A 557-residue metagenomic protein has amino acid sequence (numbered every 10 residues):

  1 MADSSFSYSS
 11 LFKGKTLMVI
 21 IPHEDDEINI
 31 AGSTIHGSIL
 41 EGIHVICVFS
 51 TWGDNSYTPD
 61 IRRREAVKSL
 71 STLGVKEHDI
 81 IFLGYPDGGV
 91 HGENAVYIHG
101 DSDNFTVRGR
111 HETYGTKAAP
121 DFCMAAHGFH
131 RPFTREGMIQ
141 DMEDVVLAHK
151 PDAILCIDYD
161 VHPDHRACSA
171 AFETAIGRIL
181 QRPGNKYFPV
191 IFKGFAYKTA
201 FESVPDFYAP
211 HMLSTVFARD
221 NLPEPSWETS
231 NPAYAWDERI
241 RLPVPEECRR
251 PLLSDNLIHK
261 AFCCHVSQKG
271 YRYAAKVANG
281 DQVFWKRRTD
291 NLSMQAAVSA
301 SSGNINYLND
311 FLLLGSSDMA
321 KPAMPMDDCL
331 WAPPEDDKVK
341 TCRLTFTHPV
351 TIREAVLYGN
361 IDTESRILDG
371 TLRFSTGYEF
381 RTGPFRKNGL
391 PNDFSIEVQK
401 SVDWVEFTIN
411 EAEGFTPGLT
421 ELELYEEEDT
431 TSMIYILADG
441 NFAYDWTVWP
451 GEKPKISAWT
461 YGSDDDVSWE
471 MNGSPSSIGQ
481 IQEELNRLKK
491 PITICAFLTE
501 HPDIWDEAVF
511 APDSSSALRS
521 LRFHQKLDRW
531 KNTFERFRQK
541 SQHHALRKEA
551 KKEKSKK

Functional and structural regions predicted by a protein language model:
M1-N185: Active-site beta-strand->loop->alpha-helix modules in alpha/beta enzyme cores, enriched in Gly/His/Asp(Glu)
A2-S4, G92-H99, R110-P132, D141-D144 (+2 more regions): C-terminal accessory domains and tails appended to enzymatic cores
W285-I352, Y358-D369, E421-Y435, S463 (+1 more regions): Disordered, acidic Ser/Thr/Pro-rich linker "stalks" and the adjacent N-terminal cap of the next globular domain
E335-V339, D362-D429: Trp- and acidic/polar-enriched beta-sheet ligand-binding modules for extracellular glycan and matrix recognition
G451-T460: A short beta-strand segment in extracellular, disulfide-stabilized domains
N472-Q482: Surface-exposed, flexible coil segments in extracellular/virion-facing regions
Q480-T493: Solvent-exposed segments in extracellular or luminal domains encompassing
P502-S514: Edge beta-strands of extracellular beta-sandwich domains
